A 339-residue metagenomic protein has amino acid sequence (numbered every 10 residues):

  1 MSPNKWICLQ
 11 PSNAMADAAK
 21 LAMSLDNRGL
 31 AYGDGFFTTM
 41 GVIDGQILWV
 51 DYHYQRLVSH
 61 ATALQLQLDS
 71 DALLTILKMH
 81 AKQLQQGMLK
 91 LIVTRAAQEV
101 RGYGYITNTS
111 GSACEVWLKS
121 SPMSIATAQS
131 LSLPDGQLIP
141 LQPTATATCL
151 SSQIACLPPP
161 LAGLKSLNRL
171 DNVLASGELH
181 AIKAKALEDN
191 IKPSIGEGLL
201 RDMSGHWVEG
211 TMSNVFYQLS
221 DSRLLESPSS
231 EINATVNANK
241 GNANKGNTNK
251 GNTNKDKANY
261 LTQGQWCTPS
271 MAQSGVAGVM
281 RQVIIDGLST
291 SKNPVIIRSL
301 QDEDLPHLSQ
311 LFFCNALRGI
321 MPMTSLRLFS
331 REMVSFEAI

Functional and structural regions predicted by a protein language model:
M1-D71, T75-K78, M88, T94 (+2 more regions): Helix-start/capping segments and mature chain N-termini
N242-K250: Intrinsically disordered, low-complexity repeat regions of secreted/extracellular protein precursors
